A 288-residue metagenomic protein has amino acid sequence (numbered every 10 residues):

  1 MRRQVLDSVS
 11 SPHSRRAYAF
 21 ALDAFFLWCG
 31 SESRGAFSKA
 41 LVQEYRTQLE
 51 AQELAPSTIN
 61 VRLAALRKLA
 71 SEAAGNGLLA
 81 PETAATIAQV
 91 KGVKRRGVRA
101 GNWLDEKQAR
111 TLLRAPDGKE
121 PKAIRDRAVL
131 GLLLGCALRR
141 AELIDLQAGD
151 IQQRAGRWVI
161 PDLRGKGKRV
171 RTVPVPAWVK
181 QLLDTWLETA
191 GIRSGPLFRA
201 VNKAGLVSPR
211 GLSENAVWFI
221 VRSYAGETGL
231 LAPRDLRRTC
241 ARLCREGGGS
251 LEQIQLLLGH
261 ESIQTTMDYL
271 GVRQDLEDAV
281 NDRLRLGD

Functional and structural regions predicted by a protein language model:
M1-D288: Conserved catalytic core of the tyrosine transesterase superfamily
